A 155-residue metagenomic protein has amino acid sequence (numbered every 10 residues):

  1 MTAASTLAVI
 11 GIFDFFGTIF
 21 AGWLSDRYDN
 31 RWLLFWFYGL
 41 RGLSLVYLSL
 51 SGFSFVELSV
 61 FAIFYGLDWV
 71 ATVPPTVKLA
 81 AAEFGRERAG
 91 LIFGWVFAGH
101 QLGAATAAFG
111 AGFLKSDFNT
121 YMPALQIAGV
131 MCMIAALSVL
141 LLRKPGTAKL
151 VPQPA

Functional and structural regions predicted by a protein language model:
M1-I12, L91, W95, P123: Loop-to-transmembrane helix entry
G11-I19, Q101-A105: Residue-level signature of mid-helix packing/kink "hotspots" within the transmembrane helices of 12-pass Major
F15, G39-L43, G129-A136: Small-residue-rich packing faces within the transmembrane alpha-helices of Major Facilitator Superfamily
L24-S25, G110-N119: Interfacial helix-cap and linker-helix signal at transmembrane-aqueous boundaries of multi-pass secondary transporters
W32-Y47: Structural signature of the two symmetry-related core transmembrane helices
E57-A71: Hydrophobic core of transmembrane alpha-helices in multi-pass small-molecule transporters, especially MFS/SLC-type
A71-F84: Intracellular juxtamembrane helix-capping segments at the cytosolic ends of symmetry-related transmembrane helices
G129-A155: Multi-pass alpha-helical transporter architecture, strongest for 12-TM Major Facilitator/SLC carriers used
